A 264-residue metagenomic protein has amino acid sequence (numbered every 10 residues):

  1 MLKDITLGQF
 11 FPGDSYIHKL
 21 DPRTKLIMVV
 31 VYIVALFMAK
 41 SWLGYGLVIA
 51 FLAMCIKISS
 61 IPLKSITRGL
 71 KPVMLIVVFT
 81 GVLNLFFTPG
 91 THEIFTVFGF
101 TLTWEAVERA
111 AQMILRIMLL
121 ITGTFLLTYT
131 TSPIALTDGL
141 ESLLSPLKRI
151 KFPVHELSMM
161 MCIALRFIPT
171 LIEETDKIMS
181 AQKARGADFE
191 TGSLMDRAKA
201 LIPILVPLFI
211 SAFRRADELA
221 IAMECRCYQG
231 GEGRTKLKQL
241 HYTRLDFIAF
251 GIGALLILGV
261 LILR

Functional and structural regions predicted by a protein language model:
M1-G44, V48-K57, S142-S145, R149-F152 (+3 more regions): Transmembrane alpha-helix interface motif
D14, F37, S60-S65, V97 (+4 more regions): Membrane-helix interfacial "entry" motifs
K25, L63-M74, A249: Alpha-helical transmembrane segments and their helix-start/interface "positive-inside/aromatic belt" motifs in integral
K40, S59-S60, F87-T88, S132 (+1 more regions): Short helix-capping/hinge motifs at transmembrane helix termini and TM-loop junctions
F51-I61, L75-F79: Alpha-helical transmembrane segments and their membrane-interface exit regions
G69-V73, V77, I114, M118-I121 (+4 more regions): Loop-to-transmembrane-helix entry motif
V73-A187: Juxtamembrane/interface alpha-helical elements of multi-pass membrane proteins
